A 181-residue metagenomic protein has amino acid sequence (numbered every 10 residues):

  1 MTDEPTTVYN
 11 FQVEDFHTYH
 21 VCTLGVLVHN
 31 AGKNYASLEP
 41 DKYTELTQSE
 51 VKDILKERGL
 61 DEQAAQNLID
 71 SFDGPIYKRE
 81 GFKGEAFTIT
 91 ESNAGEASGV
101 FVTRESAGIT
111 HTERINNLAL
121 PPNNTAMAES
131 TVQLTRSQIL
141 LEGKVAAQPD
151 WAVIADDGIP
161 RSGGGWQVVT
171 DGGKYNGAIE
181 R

Functional and structural regions predicted by a protein language model:
M1-A36, Q133, K144: HINT/intein-family self-processing domains that catalyze protein splicing or autoproteolytic maturation of precursor
N34-R181: Catalytic toxin/effector domains delivered as secreted proteins or via bacterial secretion systems
